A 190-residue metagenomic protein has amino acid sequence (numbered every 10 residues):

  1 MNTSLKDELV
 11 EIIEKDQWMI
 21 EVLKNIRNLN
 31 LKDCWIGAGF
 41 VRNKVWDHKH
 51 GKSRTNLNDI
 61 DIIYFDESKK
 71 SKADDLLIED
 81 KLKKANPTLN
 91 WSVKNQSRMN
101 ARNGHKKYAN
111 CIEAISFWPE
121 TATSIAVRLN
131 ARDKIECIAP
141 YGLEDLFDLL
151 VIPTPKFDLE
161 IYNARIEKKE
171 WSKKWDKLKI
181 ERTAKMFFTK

Functional and structural regions predicted by a protein language model:
M1-K190: Catalytic cores of the polymerase beta-like nucleotidyltransferase superfamily and closely associated nucleotide
